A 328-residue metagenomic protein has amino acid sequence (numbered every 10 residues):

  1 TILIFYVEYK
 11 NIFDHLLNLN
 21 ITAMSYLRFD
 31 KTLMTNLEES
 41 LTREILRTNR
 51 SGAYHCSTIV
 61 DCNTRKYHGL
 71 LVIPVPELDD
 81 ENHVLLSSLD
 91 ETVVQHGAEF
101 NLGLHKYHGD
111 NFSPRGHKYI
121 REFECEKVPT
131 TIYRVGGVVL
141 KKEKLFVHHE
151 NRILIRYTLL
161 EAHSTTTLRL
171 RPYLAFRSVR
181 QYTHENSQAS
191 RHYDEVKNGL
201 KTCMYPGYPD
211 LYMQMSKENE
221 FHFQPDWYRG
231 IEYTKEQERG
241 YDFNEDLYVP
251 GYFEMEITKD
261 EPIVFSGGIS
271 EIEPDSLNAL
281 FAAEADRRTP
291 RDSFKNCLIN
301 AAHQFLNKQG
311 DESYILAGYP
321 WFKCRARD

Functional and structural regions predicted by a protein language model:
T1, T22-A23: Ala/Thr-enriched low-complexity intrinsically disordered regions
L3-F5: Short, low-complexity, intrinsically disordered N-terminal modules that encode targeting/processing signals
V7-K10: Short hydrophobic alpha-helical segments enriched in small aliphatic residues
H15, A23-D328: Acidic, mature catalytic/reactive cores of soluble proteins
